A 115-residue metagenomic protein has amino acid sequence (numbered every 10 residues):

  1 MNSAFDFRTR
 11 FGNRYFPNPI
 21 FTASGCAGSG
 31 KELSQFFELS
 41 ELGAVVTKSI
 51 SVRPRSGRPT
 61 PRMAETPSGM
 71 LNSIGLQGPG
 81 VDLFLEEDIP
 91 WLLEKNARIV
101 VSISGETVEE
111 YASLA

Functional and structural regions predicted by a protein language model:
M1-R98, G105-E106: N-terminal capping/small domains of soluble enzymes
Y111-A115: Distinct, well-ordered alpha-helical segments
